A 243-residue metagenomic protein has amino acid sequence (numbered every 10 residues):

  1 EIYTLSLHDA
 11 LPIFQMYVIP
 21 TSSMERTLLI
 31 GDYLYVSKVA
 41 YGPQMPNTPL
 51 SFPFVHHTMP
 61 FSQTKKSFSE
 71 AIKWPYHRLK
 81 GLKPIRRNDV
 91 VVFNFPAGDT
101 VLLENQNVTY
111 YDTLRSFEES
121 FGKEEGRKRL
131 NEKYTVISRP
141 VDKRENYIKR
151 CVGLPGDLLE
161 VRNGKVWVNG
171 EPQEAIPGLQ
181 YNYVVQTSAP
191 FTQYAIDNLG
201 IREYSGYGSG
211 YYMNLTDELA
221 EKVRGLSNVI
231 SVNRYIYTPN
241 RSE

Functional and structural regions predicted by a protein language model:
E1, Y17, S22, L50-F52: Flexible, active-site-adjacent loop/turn segments at secondary-structure boundaries
E1-T4, H8-D9: Single conserved hydrophobic/aromatic residue that forms the stacking wall/gate of nucleotide- or nucleobase-binding
T4, T21, G153: Conserved strand-loop elements at the edges of beta-sheets that form or border functional pockets
T4, V18, Y147: Short aromatic/basic micro-patch
P12-F14, V18, V136-V141: Conserved AWS/pre-SET-to-SET junction and N-terminal core of the SET lysine methyltransferase domain, specifically
I13-Y35: Alpha-helical transmembrane signal-anchor/signal-peptide segments
I30-E243: Soluble "head" domains of membrane/secretory-pathway proteins
